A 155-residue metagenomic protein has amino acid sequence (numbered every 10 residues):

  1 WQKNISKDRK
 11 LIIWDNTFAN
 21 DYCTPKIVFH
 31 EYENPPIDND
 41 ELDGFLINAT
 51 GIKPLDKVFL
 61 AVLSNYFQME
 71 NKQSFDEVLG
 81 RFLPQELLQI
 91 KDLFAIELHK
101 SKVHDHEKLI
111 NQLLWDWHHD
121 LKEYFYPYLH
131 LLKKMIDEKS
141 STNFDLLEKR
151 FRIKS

Functional and structural regions predicted by a protein language model:
W1-F67: Catalytic-core regions of glycoside hydrolase
F67-S155: C-terminal functional modules
